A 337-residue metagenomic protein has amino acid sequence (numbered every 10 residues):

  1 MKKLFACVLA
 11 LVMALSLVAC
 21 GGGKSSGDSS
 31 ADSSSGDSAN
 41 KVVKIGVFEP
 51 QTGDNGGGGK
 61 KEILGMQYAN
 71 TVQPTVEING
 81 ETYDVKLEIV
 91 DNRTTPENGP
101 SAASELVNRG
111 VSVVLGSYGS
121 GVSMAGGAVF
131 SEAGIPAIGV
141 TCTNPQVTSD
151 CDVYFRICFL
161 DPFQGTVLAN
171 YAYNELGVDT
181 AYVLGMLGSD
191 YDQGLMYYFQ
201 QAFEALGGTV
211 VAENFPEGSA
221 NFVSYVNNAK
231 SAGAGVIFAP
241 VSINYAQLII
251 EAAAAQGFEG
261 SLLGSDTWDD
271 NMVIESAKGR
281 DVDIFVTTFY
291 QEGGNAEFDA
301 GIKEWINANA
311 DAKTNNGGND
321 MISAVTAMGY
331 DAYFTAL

Functional and structural regions predicted by a protein language model:
M1-K44, I78-E81, N108: Short, low-complexity disordered leader/linker segments with a strong preference for bacterial N-terminal type II
S35-N40, I63-I89, E204-G208: Signal peptide-proximal N-terminal region of secreted/periplasmic/extracellular or secretory-lumen proteins
G46-Q67, V90-P96, G119-G121, L184-Q193 (+1 more regions): Extracytoplasmic "Venus flytrap"
V47-E49, L106-Y118, I138-V140, T180-G185 (+4 more regions): Periplasmic-binding protein-like
G57-E62, V76-T148, I157, N214-F222 (+1 more regions): Beta-alpha junction/loop-to-helix N-cap segments that form part of ligand/metal-binding clefts
D91, Q146-Y171, A212-N214, G279-Q291: Short beta-strand elements at the ligand-binding edges of bilobed clamshell
Y154-E217, V236: An alpha-beta-alpha
A253-Y330: Extracellular/periplasmic periplasmic-binding protein-like sensory domains
